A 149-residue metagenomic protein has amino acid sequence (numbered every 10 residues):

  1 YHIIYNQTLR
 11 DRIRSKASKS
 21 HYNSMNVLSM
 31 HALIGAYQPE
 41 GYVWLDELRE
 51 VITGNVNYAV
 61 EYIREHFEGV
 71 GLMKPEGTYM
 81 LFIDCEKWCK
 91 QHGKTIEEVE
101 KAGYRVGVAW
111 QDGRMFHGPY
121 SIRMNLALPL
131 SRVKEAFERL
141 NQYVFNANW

Functional and structural regions predicted by a protein language model:
Y1-T53, E138: Conserved core segment of the aminotransferase class I/II
Y5, Q38, D84-E86, A127-P129: Residue-level recognition of strand-loop junctions within catalytic nucleotide-signaling folds
R10, V56, I96-E100: Amphipathic alpha-helical segments in well-structured domains
M25-L28, E76-G77, T95: A generic structural signal for residues located within well-ordered alpha-helices of large catalytic or ligand-binding
M30, I34, R49-V60, L72-E86 (+1 more regions): Conserved glycine-rich beta-strand-loop-beta hairpin in the small C-terminal domain of fold type I
I63-M73, W149: Surface-exposed helix-capping loop/turn segments at secondary-structure junctions
Q91-K94, K101-W110, M115-W149: PLP-dependent enzyme catalytic core of the Aspartate aminotransferase-like
